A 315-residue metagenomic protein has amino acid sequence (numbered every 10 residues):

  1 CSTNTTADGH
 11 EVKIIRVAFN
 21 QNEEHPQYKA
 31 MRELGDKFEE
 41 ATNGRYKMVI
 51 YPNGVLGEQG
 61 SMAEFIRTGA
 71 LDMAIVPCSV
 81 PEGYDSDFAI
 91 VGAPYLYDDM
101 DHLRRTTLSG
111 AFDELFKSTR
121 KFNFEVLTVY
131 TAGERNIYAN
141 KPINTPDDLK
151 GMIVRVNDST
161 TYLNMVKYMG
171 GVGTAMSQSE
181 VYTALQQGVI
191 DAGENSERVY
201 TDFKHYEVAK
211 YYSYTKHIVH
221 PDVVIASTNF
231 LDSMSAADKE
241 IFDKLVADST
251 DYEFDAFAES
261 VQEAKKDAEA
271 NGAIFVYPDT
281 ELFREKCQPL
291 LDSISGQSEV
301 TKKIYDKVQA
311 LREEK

Functional and structural regions predicted by a protein language model:
C1-M100, R120-K315: N-terminal secretory/targeting leader peptides
R105-N123, V129: Hinge/lid segment of periplasmic solute-binding proteins
